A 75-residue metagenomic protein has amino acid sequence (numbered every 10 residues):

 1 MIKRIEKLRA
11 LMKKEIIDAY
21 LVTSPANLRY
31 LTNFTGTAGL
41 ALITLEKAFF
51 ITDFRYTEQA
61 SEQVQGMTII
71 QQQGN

Functional and structural regions predicted by a protein language model:
M1-I51, T57-E58: Terminal domain-start leader segments
D53-N75: Compact, glycine/acidic-enriched structural inserts
